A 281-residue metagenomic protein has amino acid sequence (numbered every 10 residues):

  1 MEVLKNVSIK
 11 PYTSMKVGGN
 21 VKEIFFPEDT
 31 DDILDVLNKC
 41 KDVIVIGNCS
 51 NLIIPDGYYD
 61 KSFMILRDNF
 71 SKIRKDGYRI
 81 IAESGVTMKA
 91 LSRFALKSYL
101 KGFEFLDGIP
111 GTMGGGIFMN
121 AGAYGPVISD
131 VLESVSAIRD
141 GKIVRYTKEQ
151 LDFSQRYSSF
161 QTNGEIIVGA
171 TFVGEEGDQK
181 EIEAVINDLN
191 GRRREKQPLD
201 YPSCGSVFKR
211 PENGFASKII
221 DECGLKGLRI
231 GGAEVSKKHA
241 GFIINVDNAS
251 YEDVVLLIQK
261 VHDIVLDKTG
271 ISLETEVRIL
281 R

Functional and structural regions predicted by a protein language model:
M1-M113: Anion-binding (especially nucleotide phosphate/pyrophosphate-binding) glycine-rich loop and adjoining beta-alpha core
L4, P11, V17, L52 (+3 more regions): Phosphate/pyrophosphate- and phosphate-bearing ligand-binding catalytic cores of soluble enzymes
G18, F25-D31, I53-S71, F118-K148 (+1 more regions): Structural signature of FAD isoalloxazine-binding scaffolds in flavoprotein oxidoreductases
V21, S50-I54, M88, G114-M119 (+3 more regions): Short, flexible micro-motifs
R79-I81, D107-I117, L151-D152, K180-L189: Short N-terminal helix-initiation segments at or just after the protein's N-terminus
K89, M119-G122, Q150-Q155: Short acidic (Asp/Glu) patches
S98, F103-E133, S203: A gly/ser-rich beta-alpha-beta helix-loop segment of oxidoreductase catalytic cores
